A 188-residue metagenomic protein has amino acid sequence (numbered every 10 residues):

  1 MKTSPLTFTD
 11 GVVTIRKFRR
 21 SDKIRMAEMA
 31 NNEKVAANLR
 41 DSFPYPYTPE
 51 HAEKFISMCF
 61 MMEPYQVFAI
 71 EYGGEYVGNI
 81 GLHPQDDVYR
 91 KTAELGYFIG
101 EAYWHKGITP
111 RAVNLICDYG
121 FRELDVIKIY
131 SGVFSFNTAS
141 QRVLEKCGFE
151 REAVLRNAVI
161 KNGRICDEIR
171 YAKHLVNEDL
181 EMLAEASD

Functional and structural regions predicted by a protein language model:
M1-I24, E28-K34, V67-D188: Acyl-donor (CoA/ACP) binding surface of acyl/acetyltransferases
R20-A27, P49, E53, S57: An amphipathic alpha-helix signature
K34-I56: Conserved GNAT-fold acetyl-CoA-binding loop/helix
S57-A69: A short helix-loop-beta-strand connector motif used in the catalytic cores of GNAT acetyltransferases and, in some
